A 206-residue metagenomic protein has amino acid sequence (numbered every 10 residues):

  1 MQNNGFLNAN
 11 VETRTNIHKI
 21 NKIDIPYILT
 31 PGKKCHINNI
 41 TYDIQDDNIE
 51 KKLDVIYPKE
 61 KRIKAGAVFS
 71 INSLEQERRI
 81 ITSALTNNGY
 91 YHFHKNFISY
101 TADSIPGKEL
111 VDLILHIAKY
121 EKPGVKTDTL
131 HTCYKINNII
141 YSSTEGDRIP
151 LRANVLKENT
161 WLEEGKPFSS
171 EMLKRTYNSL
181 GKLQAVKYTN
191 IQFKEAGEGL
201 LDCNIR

Functional and structural regions predicted by a protein language model:
M1-R206: Periplasmic polypeptide-binding modules associated with outer-membrane biogenesis and secretion
